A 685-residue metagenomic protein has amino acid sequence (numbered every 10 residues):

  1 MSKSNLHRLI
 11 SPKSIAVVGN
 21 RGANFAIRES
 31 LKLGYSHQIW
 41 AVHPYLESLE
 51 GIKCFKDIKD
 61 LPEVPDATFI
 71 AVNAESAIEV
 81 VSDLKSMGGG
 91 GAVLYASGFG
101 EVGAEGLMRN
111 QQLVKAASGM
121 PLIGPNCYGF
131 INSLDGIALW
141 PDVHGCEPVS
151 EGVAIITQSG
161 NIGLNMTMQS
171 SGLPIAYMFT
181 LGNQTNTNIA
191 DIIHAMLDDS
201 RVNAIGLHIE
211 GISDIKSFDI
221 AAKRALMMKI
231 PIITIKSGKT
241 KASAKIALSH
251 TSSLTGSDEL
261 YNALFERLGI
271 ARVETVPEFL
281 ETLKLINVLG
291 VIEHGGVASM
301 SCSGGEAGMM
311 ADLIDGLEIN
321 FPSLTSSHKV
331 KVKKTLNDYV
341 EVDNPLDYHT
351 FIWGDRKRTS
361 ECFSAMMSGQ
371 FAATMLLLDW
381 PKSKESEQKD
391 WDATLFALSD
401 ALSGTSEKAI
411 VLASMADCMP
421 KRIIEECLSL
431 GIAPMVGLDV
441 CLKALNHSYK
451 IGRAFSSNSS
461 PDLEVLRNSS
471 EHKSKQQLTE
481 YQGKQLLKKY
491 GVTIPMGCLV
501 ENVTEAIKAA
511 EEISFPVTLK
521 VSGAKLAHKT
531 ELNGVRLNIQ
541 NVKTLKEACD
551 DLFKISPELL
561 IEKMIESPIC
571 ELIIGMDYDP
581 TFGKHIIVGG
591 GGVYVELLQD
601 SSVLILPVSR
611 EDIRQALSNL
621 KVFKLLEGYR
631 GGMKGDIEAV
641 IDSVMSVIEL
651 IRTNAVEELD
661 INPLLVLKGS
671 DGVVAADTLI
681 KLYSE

Functional and structural regions predicted by a protein language model:
M1-E685: Catalytic-core regions of core metabolic enzymes, especially those transforming organic acids/acyl-group intermediates
